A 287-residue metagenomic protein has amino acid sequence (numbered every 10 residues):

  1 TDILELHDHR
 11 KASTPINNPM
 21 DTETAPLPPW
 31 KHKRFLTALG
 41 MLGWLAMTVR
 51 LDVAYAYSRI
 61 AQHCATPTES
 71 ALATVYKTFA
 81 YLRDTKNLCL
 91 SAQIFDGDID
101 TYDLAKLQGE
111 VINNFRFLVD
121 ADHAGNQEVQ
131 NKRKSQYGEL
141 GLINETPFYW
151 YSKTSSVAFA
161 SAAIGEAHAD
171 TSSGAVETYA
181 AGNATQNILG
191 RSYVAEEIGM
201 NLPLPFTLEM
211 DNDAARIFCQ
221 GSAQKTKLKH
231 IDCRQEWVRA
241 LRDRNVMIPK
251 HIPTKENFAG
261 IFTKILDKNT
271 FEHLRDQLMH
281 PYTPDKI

Functional and structural regions predicted by a protein language model:
T1-I287: Long, low-complexity, charge-biased intrinsically disordered regions
